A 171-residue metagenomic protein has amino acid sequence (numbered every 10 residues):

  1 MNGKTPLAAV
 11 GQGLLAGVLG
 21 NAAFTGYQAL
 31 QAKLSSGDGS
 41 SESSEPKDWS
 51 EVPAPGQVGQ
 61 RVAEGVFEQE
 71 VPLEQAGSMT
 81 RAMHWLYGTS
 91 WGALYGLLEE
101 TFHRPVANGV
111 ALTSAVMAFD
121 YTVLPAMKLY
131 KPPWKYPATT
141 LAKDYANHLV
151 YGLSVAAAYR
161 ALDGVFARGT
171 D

Functional and structural regions predicted by a protein language model:
M1-D171: Short amphipathic, positively biased membrane-proximal segments that drive organelle/inner-membrane targeting
